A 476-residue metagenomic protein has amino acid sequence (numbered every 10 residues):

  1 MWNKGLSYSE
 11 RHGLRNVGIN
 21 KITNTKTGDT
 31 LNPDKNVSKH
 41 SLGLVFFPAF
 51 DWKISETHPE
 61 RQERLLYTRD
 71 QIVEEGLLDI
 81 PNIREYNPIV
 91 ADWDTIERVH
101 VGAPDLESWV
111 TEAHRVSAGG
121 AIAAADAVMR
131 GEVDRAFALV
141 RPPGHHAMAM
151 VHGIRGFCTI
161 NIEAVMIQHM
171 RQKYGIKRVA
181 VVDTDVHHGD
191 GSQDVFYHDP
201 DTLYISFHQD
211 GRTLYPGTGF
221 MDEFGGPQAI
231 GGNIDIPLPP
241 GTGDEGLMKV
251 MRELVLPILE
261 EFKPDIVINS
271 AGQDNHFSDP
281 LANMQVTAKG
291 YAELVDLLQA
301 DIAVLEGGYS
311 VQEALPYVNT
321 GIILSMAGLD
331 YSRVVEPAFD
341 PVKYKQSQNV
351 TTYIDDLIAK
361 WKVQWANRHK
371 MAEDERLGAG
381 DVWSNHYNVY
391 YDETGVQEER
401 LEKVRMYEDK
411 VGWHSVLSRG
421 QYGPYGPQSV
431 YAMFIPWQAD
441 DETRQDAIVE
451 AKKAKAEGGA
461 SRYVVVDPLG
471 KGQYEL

Functional and structural regions predicted by a protein language model:
M1-G18, I22: Extended, non-core accessory segments
N24-L476: HDAC/HDAC-like amidohydrolase catalytic core signature
